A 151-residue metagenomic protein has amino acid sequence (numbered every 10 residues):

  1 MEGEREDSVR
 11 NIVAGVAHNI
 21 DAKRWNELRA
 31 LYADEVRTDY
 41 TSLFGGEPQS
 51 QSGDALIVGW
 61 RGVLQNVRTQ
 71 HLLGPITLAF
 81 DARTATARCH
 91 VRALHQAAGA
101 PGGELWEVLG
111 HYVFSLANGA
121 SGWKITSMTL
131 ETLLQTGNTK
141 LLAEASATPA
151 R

Functional and structural regions predicted by a protein language model:
M1-D34: Short, low-complexity N-terminal intrinsically disordered segments enriched in polar/charged residues
G3, E47-S50, G103: Charge-dense, low-complexity intrinsically disordered segments
R24-E27, D39, L130, N138: Poly-acidic low-complexity segments
E27-A93: A solvent-exposed, acidic/Ser-Thr-rich amphipathic alpha-helical stretch
L64-R151: A beta-strand edge to alpha-helix "cap/lid" segment located at domain peripheries
